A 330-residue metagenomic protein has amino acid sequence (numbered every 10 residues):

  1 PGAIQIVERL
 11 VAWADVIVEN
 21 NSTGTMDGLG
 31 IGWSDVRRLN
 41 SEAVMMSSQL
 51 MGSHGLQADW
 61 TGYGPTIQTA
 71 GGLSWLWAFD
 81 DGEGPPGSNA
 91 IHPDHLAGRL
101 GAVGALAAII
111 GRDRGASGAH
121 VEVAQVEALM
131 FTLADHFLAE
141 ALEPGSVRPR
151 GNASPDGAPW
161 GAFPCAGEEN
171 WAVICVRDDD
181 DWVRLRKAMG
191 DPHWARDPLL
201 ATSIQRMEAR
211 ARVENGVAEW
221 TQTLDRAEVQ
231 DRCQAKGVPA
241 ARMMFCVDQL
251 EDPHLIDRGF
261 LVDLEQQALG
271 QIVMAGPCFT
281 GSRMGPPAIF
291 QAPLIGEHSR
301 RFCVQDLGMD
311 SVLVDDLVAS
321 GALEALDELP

Functional and structural regions predicted by a protein language model:
P1-I6: PLP-dependent aminotransferase-class I/II
E8, W13, N21, T25-V176: Active-site-adjacent "lid/gating" segments in soluble enzymes
E8-V11, L106, W182-R186, A218 (+5 more regions): Non-transmembrane alpha-helical segments in soluble domains of secreted/periplasmic/extracellular proteins
P159-K236, A240: Aromatic-enriched alpha-helical interface/lid elements that frame and gate functional surfaces
A201, A268-D316: Flexible, small-/acidic-enriched active-site or ligand-binding loops
A235-I289: A glycine-rich dinucleotide-binding beta-alpha-beta segment and adjacent secondary-structure elements that constitute
V312-P330: Amphipathic terminal alpha-helices
